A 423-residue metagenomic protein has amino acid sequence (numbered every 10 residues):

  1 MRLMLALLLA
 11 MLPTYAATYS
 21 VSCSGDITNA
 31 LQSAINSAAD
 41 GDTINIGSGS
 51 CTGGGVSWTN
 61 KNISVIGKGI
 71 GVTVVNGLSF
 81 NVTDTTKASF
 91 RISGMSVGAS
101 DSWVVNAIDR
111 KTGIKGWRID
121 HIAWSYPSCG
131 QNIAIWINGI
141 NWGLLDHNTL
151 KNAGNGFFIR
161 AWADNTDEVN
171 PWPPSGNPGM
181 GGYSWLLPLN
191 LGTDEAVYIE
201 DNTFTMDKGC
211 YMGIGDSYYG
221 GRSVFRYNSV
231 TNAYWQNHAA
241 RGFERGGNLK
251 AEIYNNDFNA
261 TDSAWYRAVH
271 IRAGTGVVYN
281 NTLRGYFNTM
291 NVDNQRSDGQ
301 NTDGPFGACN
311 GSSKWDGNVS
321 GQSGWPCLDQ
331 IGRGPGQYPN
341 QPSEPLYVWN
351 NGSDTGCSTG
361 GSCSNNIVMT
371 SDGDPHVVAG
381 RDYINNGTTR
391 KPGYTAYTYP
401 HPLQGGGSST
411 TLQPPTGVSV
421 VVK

Functional and structural regions predicted by a protein language model:
M1-L3: Positively charged n-region of N-terminal signal peptides that target proteins for export
L5-L7, M11, Y394-K423: Enriched but not universal
P13-S33, S37, S48-S50, K68-G69: Right-handed parallel beta-helix/beta-solenoid
Q32, N36-A39, T52-I66, T73-R118 (+1 more regions): Extracellular beta-strand-rich solenoid/capping regions of secreted or surface-exposed proteins that bind or remodel
I66-I70, K87-A99, G113-P127, G139-G209 (+8 more regions): Right-handed parallel beta-helix
N351-T359, N365-V368: Extended alpha-helical scaffolding segments
T370-G407: Extracellular/surface-exposed low-complexity segments
